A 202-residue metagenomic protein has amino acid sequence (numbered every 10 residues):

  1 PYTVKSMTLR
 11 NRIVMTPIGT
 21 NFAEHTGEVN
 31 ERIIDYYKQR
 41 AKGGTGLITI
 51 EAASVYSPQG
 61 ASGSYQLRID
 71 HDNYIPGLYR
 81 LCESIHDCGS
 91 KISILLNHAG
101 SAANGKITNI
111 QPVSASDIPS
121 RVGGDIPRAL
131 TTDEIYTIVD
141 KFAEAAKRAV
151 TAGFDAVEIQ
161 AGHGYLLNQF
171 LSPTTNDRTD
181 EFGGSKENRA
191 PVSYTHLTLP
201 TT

Functional and structural regions predicted by a protein language model:
P1-N97, I138: N-terminal capping/small domains of soluble enzymes
F22, S54-Y56, G100-A102, H163-Y165 (+1 more regions): Feature marks short, surface-exposed loop/turn motifs that line or immediately flank catalytic pockets and channel
I48-A52, I92-L96, A152-L166, L197: Short beta-strand segments at enzyme active-site cores
G60-P76, I107-T137, L167-V192: Glycine-rich tight-turn/loop motif centered on a GG-T
E83, D87, K91, N97-F154: Non-globular sequence segments
I94, A149, E187-S193: A short, structured beta-strand-centered segment in the mid-to-C-terminal lobe of catalytic cores from group-transfer
T195-T201: Conserved small/polar residues in nucleotide/adenosyl-binding loops
